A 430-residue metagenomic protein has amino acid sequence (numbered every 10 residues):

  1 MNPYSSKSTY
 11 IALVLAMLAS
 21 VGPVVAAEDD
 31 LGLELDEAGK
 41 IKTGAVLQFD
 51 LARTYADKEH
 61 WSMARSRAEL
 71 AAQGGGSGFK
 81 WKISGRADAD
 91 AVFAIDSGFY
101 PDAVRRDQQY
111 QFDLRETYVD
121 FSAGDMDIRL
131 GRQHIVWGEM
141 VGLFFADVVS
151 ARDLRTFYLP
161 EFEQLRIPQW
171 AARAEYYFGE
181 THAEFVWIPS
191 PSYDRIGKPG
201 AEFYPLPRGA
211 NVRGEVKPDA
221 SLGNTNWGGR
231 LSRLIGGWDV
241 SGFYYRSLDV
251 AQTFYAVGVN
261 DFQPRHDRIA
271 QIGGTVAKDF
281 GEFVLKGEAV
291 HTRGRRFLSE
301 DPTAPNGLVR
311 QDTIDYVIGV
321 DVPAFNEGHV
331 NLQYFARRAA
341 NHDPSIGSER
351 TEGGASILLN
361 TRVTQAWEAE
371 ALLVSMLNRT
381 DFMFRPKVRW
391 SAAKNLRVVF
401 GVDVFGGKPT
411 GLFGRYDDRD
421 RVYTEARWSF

Functional and structural regions predicted by a protein language model:
L31-A56, F79-A87: Transmembrane beta-strand segments of Gram-negative outer membrane beta-barrel proteins
G39, S62-S66, Y110-R115, R166-W170 (+7 more regions): Residues that define the transmembrane beta-barrel architecture of outer-membrane proteins
A45, A68-G74, E116-F121, A172-Y176 (+9 more regions): Residues on the lipid-exposed face of transmembrane beta-strands in outer-membrane beta-barrel proteins
F49-Y55, G76-G78, A87-A91, A123-D125 (+12 more regions): Transmembrane beta-strands of outer-membrane beta-barrel pores
G78-W81, D125-I128, E180-A183, G237-V240 (+4 more regions): Repeated loop/turn-to-beta-strand initiation elements of outer-membrane beta-barrel proteins
F79-P205, G236, G407: Outer membrane beta-barrel
Y245, A277-V374: Detector for outer-membrane/organellar transmembrane beta-barrel domains, recognizing the amphipathic beta-strand
N395-R397, G401-V404, Y416-F430: Outer-membrane beta-barrel "beta-signal"
